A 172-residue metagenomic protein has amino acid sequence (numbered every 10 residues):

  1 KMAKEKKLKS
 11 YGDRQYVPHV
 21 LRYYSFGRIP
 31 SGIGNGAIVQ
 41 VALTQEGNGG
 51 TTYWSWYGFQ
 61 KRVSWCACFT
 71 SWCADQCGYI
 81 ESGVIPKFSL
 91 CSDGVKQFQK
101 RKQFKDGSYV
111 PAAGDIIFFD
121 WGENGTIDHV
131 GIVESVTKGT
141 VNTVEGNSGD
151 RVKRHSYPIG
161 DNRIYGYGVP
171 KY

Functional and structural regions predicted by a protein language model:
K1, G36-V39, I80-D150: ...with weaker cross-activation on analogous glycine-rich loops/strands in unrelated enzymes
M2-I33, E123-Y172: Aromatic- and glycine-rich peptidoglycan recognition patches
K4-S82, K171: N-terminal capping segments
W56, Q60-R62, C68, W72 (+8 more regions): Surface-exposed loop/turn and secondary-structure junction residues enriched for glycine/proline
